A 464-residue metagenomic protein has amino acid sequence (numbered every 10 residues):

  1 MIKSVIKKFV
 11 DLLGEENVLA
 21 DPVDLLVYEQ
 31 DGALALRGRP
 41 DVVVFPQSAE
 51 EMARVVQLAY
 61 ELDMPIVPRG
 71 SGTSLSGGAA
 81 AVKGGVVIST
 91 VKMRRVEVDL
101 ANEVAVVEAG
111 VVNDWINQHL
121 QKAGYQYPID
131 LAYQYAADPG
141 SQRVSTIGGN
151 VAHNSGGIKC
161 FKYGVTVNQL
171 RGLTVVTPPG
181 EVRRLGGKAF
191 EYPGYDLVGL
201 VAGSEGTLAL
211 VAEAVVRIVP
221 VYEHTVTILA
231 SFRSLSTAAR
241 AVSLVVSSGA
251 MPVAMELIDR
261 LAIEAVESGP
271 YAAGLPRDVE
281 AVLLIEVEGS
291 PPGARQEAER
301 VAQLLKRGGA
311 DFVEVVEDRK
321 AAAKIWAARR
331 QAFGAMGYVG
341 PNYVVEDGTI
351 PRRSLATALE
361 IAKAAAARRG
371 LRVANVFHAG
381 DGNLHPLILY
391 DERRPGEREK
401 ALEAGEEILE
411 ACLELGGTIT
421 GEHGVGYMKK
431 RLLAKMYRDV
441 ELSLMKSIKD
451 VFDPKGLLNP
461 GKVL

Functional and structural regions predicted by a protein language model:
M1-G32, E61-M64, L304-A322, E414-I419 (+1 more regions): N-terminal accessory segments
M1-Q57, T73-E103, V215, A262-A272 (+2 more regions): N-terminal flexible segment immediately upstream of the FAD-binding catalytic core in FAD-dependent oxidoreductases
A20-L26, V216, P220, V226-E407 (+2 more regions): C-terminal substrate-recognition/cap domain of FAD-linked oxidoreductases
R95-D99, A105-E256, L458: FAD-binding subdomain of flavoenzyme oxidoreductases
L100-E103, R393, M428-A434: Short beta-alpha connecting loops at secondary-structure transitions that line or flank enzyme active sites
E181, K430-L464: Activity-critical C-terminal alpha-helical subdomain
